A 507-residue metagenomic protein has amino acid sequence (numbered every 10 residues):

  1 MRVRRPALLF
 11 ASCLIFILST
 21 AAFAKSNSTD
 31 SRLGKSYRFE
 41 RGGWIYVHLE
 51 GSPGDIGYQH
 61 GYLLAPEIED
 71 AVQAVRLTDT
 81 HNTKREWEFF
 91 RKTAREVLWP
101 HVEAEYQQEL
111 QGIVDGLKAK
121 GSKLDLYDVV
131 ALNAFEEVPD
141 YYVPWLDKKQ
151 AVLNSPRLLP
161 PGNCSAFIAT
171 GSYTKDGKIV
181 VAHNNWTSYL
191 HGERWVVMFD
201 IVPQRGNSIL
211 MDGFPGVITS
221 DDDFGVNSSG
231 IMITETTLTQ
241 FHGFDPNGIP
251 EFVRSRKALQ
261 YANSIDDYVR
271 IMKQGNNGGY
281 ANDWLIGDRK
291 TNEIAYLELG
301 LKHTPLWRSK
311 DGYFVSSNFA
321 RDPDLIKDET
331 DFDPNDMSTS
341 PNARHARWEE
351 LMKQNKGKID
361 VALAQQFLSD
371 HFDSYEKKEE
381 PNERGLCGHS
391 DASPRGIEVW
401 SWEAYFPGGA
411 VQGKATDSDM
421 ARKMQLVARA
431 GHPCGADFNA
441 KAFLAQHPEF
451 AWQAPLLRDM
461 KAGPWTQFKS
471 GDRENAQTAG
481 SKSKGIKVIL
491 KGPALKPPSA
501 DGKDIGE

Functional and structural regions predicted by a protein language model:
M1-F10: Bacterial N-terminal signal peptides that target proteins for export
F10-S19: Bacterial N-terminal signal peptides
S26-N163, S172-D176, L190, G206 (+3 more regions): C-terminus-biased signal that marks the final domain/tail of proteins
A166: Aromatic- and glycine-enriched pocket-lining scaffold segments that form the walls of small-molecule binding clefts
A169-I265, R270, V315-S317: Active-site rim segments in enzyme catalytic domains, especially the processed small/beta chain of N-terminal
